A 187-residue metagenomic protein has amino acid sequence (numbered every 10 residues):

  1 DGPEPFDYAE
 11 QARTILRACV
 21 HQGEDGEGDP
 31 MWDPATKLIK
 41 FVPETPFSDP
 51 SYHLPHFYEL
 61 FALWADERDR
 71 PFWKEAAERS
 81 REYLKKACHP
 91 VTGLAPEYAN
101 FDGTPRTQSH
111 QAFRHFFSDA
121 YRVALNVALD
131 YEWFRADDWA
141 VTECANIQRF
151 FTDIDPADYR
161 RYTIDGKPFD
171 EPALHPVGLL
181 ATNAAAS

Functional and structural regions predicted by a protein language model:
D1-E4: Long, hydrophobic/aromatic-enriched structural stretches that serve as scaffold segments
F6-A186: Extended ligand-binding clefts on enzyme/binding-domain cores
